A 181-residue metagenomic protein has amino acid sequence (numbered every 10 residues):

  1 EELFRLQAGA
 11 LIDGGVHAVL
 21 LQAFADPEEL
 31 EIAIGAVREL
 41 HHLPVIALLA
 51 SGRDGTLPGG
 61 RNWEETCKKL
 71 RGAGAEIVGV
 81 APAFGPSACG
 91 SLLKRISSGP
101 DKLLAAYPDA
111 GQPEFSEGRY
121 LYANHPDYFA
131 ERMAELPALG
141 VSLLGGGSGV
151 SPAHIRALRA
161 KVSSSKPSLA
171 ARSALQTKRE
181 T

Functional and structural regions predicted by a protein language model:
E1-T181: Domain-level signal for soluble alpha/beta catalytic cores
